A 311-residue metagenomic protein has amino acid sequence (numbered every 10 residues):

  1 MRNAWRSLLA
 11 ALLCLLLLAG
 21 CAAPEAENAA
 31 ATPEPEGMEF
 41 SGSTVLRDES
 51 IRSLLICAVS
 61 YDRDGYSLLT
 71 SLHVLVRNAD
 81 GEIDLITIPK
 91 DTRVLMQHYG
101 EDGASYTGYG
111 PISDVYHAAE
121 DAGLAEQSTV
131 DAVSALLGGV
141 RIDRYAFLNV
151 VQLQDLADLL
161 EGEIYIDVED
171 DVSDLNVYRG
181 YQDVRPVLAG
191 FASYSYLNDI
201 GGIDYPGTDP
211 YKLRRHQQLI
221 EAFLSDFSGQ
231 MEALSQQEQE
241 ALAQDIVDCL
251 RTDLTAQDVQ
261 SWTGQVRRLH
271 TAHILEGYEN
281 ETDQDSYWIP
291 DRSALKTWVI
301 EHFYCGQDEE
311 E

Functional and structural regions predicted by a protein language model:
M1-L9: Bacterial N-terminal signal peptides that target proteins for export
L17-G20: C-terminal motif of bacterial Sec signal peptides marking the signal peptidase cleavage site
A22-P24: Bacterial signal peptide processing site
E49-I51, S67-L72, D80-L85, S128 (+4 more regions): Extracytoplasmic
I51, A58, R63-D64, L68-S71 (+4 more regions): C-terminal solvent-exposed extensions
S60-D64, P111-G123, G139-R144, G202-Y211 (+3 more regions): Second-shell loop/turn segments in exported
V115-Y181: Amphipathic, coiled-coil-like alpha-helical scaffolding segments used for oligomerization/assembly
Q152-E238: Flexible, polar/acidic helix-loop-strand segments at domain edges
